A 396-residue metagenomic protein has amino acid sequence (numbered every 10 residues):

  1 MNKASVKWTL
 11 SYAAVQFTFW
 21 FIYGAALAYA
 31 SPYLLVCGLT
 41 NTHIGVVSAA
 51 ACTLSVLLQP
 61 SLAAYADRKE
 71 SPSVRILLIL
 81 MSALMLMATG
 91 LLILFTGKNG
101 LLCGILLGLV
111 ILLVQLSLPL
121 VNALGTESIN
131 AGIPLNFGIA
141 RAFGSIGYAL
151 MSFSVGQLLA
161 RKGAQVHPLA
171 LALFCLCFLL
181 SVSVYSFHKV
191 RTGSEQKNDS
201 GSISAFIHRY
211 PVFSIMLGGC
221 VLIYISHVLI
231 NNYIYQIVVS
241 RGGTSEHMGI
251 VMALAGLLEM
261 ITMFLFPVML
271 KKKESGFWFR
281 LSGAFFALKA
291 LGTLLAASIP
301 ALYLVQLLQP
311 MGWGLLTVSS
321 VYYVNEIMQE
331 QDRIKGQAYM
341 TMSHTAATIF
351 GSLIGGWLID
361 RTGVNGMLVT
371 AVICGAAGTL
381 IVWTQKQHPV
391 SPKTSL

Functional and structural regions predicted by a protein language model:
M1-V6, S186-L217: Juxtamembrane intracellular "pre-TM" segments in multi-pass secondary transporters
N2-C52, V212-T244, M248: Helix-loop boundary and gating motifs at the non-cytosolic
F17, G100-L118, V221, A301-L315: Hydrophobic core of transmembrane alpha-helices in multi-pass small-molecule transporters, especially MFS/SLC-type
N41-T42, A131-F143, S245, M328-M340: Loop-to-transmembrane helix entry/capping segments in MFS-fold secondary transporters and related SLC/MFSD carriers
L58-S71, L159, T262-E274, I359-D360: Helix-to-loop junctions at the C-terminal end of transmembrane segments in multipass secondary transporters
R75-G90, F277-G292, V372: Structural signature of the two symmetry-related core transmembrane helices
Q115-N130, L315-M328: Intracellular juxtamembrane helix-capping segments at the cytosolic ends of symmetry-related transmembrane helices
H167-V184, G366-T384: Symmetry-related core transmembrane helices of the 12-TM Major Facilitator Superfamily/SLC fold
